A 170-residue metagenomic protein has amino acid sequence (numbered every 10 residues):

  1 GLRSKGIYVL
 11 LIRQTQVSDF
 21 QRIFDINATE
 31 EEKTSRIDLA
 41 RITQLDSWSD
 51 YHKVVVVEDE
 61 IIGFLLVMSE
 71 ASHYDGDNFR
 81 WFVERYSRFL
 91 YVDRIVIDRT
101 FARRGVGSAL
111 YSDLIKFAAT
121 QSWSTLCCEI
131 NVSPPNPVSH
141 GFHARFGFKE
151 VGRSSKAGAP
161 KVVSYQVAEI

Functional and structural regions predicted by a protein language model:
L10, E60-F64, L90: Glycine-rich phosphate/pyrophosphate-binding loop shared by adenosine-nucleotide-utilizing enzymes
L10-D25: A short beta-loop-alpha structural element at the N-terminal edge of CoA-dependent acyl/N-acetyltransferase catalytic
E32-E58: Active-site rim helix/loop that mediates acceptor-substrate recognition in acyltransferases
L66-R94, G158: Conserved acyl-donor/pantetheine-binding loop and adjacent beta-alpha core of acyl/acetyltransferases and related
E84, R153-I170: C-terminal "cap" of GNAT-fold acetyltransferases
I97, R103-K116, R145: Conserved acetyl-CoA-binding loop-helix of GNAT-fold acetyltransferases
A118-V132: Conserved GNAT acetyl-CoA-binding A-motif
V132-G152: Conserved active-site alpha-helix within GNAT-family acetyltransferase domains
